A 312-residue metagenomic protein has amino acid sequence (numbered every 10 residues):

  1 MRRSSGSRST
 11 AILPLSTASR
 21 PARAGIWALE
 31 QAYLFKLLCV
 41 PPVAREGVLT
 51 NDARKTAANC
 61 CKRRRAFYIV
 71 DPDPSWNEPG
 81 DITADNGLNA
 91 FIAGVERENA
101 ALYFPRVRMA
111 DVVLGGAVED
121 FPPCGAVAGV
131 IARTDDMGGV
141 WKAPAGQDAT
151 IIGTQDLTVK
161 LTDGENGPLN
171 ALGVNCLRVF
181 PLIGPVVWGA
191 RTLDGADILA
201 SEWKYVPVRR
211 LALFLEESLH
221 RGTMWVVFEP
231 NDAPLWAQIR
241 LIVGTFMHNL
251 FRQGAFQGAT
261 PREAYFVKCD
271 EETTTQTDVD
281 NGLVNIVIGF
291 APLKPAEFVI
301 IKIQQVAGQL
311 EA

Functional and structural regions predicted by a protein language model:
M1-A22: Long, low-complexity, polar/charged, intrinsically disordered or flexibly structured peripheral segments
A24-A312: Structured, hydrophobic secondary-structure cores that serve as assembly/anchoring elements
